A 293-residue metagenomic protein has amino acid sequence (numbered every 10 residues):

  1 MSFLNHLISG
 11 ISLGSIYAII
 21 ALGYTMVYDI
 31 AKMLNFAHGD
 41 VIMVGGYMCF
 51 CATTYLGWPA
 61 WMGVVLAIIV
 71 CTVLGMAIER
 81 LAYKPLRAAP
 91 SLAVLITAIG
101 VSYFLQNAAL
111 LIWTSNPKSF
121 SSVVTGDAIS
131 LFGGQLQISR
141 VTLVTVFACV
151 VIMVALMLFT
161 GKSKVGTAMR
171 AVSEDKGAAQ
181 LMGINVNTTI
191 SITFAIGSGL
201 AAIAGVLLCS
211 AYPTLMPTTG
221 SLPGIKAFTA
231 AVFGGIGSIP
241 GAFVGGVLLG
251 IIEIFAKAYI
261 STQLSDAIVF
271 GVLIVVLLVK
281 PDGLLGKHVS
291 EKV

Functional and structural regions predicted by a protein language model:
M1-I20, M48, W58-G63, A89-V94 (+4 more regions): Membrane-interfacial amphipathic/re-entrant helices at transmembrane-helix boundaries
I8, D29-A77, L81, L86 (+2 more regions): Membrane-embedded helix boundary and interhelical linker motif in transport proteins
L13, Q135-L215, I239-V244: Helix-loop-helix "hairpin" substructures at the membrane interface of multi-pass membrane proteins
Y17, A21, G57-I69, F194-A201 (+1 more regions): Transmembrane alpha-helical segments in multi-pass inner-membrane proteins
Y24, W58-V101, A108, V244-L249 (+1 more regions): Alpha-helical transmembrane segments within multi-pass membrane transporters and channels
Y24-G46, A88-A93, V165-A168, V186 (+5 more regions): Short, non-helical or kinked segments that cap or interrupt transmembrane helices
G46-F50, I68-L74, I99-A109, A148-M157 (+4 more regions): Hydrophobic core segments of alpha-helical transmembrane domains in multi-pass membrane transport and ion-translocation
P85-L86, S91-K162, T189, F255 (+4 more regions): Transmembrane helix-bundle core of multi-pass membrane transporters and related energy-transducing complexes
